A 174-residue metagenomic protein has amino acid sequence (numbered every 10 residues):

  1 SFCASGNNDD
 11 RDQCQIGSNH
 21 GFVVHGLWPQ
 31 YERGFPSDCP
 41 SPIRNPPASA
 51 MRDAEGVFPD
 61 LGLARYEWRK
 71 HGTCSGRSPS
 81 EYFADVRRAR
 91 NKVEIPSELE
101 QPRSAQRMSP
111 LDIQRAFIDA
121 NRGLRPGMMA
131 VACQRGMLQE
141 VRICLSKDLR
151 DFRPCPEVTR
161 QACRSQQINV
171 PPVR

Functional and structural regions predicted by a protein language model:
S1-S5, R11: N-terminal module-boundary/linker segments of secreted carbohydrate-active enzymes
D9-R174: Domain-level detector of nuclease and nuclease-like folds in predominantly extracellular/periplasmic contexts
